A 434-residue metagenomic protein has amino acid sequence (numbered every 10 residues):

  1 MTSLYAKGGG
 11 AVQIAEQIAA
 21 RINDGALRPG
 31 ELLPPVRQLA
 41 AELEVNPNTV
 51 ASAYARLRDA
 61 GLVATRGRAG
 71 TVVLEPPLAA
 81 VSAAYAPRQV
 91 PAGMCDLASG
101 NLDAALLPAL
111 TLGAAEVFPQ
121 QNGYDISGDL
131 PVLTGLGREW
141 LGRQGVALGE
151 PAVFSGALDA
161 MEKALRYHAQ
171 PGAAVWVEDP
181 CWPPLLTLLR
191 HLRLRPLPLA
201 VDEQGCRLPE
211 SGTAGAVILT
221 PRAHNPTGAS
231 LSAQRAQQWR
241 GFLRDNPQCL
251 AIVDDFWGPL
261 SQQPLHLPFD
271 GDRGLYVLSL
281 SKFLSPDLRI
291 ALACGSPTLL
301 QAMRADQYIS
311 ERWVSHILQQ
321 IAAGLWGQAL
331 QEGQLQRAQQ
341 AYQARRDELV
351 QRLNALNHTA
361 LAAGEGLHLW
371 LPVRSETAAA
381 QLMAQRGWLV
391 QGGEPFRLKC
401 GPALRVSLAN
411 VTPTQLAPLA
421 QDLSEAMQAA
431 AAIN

Functional and structural regions predicted by a protein language model:
M1-V117, N122-D125, G135, Y308-S315 (+8 more regions): N-terminal basic, amphipathic alpha-helical segments
P76-P77, L280, G295-L299, V373-S375 (+1 more regions): Short loop segments at secondary-structure junctions
L102, P221-N225, K282, V411: Short glycine-rich anion-binding loops that position phosphate/pyrophosphate groups of nucleotides and phosphorylated
Q121-P247, G258-G271, L275, A431: Conserved core of the PLP fold type I
N225-P226, Q334, G366: Surface-exposed cleft-lining segments at the edges of enzyme active sites
L275-N354, H358-L361: PLP-dependent aminotransferase class I/II
P395-L398: AMP-binding (ANL) adenylation modules
